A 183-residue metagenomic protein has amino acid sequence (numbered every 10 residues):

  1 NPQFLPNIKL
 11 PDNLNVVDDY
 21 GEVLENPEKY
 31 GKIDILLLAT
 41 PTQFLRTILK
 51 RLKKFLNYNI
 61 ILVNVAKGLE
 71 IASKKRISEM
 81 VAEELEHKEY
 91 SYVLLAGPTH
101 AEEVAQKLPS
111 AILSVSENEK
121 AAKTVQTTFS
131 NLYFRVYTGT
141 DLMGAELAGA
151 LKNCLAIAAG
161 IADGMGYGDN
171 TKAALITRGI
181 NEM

Functional and structural regions predicted by a protein language model:
N1-K9: Glycine-rich phosphate-binding loop and adjoining beta1-alpha1-beta2 segment of Rossmann-like nucleotide-binding folds
N7, K32, L36, V65 (+5 more regions): Generic preference for well-ordered secondary structure
L10, V16-E22, E28-P109, V125: Rossmann-like NAD(P)(H) cofactor-binding subdomain of soluble oxidoreductases
F55, M80, E84-S91, P109-M183: Internal alpha-helical scaffold of NAD(P)-dependent oxidoreductase catalytic cores
